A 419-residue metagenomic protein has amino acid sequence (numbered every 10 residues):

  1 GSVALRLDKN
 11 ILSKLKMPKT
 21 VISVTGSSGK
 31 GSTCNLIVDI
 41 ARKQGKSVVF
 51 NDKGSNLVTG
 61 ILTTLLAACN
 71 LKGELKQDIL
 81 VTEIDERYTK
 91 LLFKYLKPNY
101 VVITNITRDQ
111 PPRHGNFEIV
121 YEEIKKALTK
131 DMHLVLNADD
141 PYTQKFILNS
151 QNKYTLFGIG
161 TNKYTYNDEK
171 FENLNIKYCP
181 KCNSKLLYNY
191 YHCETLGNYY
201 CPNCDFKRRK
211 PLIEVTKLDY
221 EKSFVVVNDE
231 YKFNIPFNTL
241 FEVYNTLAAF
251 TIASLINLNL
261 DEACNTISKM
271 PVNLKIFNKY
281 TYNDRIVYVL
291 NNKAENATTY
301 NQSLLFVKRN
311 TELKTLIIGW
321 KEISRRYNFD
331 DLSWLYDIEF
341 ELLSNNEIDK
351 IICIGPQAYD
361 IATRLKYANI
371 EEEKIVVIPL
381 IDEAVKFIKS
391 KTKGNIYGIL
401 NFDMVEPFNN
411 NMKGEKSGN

Functional and structural regions predicted by a protein language model:
G1, N183, L196, C201-D205 (+4 more regions): ATP-dependent carboxylate-amine ligase
G1-T161, Y166-Y178: Phosphate-binding loop of NTP-binding sites
S27, S55-N56, L240, N257 (+2 more regions): Short, surface-exposed acidic/glycine-rich loop or hinge patches that mediate macromolecular interfaces
K30, Y88, D109, P141-Y142 (+6 more regions): Glycine-rich nucleotide phosphate-binding loop and flanking beta-alpha elements of Rossmann-like dinucleotide-binding
C34-D39, F250, A362, N409: A generic structural signal for short, well-ordered alpha-helical segments in conserved domains
I37, A41, I61-L65, T246-I256 (+1 more regions): Buried hydrophobic packing segments
E83, T104, V135, N245 (+3 more regions): Residue-level signal for inorganic ion chemistry
T155-T298: Adenine nucleotide phosphate-binding catalytic loops in nucleotide-utilizing enzymes
